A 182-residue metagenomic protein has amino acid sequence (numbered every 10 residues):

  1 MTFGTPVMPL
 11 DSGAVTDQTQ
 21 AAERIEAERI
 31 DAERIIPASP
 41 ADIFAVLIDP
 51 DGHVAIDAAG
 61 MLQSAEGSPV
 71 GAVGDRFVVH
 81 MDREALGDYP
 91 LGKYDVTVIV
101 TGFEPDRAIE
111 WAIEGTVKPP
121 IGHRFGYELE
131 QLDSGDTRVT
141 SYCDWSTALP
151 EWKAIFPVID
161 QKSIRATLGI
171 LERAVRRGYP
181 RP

Functional and structural regions predicted by a protein language model:
T2-V73: Hydrophobic ligand-binding cavity/cleft-lining segments
F3-G4, A65-E114, R173-P182: Glycine-rich portal/gate segments that line the openings of hydrophobic small-molecule binding cavities
I25, H53-A59, L86-G92, T116-P120: Short, solvent-exposed secondary-structure boundary motifs
R29-D31, G92-T97, P120-G126: Short, surface-exposed coil-to-beta transition loops
I35-S39, H80-E84, F103, E114 (+2 more regions): Solvent-exposed residues in well-ordered beta-strands and their adjoining turns, especially edge/terminal strands
P37-A41, P69-A72, T101-A108, E128-R138: A short, structured loop/turn motif at beta-sheet edges
I43-L47, H53, F77-V79, V100 (+3 more regions): Hydrophobic pocket/interface hotspot
E110-A166: Beta-strand/loop substructures that line and gate deep hydrophobic ligand-binding cavities in soluble
